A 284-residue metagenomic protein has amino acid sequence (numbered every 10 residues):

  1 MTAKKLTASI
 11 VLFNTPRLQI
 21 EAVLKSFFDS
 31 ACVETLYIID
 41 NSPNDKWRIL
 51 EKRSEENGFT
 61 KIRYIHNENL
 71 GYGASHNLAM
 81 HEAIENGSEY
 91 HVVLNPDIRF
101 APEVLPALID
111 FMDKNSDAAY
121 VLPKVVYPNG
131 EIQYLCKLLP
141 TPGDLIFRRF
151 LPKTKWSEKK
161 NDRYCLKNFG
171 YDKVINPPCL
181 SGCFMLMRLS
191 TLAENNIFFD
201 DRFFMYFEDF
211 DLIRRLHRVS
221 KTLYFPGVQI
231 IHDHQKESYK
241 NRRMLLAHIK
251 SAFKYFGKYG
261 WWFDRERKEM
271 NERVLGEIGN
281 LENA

Functional and structural regions predicted by a protein language model:
T15-D29: Short, well-formed alpha-helical segments that are part of the catalytic scaffolds of diverse glycosyltransferases
I39-L50: A conserved acidic beta->alpha catalytic loop
N67-N86: Glycine-rich, basic loop-to-helix element that forms the pyrophosphate-binding segment of sugar-nucleotide handling
S88-R99: Short beta-strand-to-loop acidic/aromatic patch adjacent to the donor-nucleotide binding site
R99-L135: Conserved donor NDP-sugar-binding/catalytic core segment of glycosyltransferases
P140-P177: Short, flexible, basic/aromatic active-site loop/helix in glycosyltransferases
F169-D172, N176-Q229: A short, conserved alpha-helix in the catalytic core of glycosyltransferases
F210-R214, R218-A284: Active-site-adjacent helix/loop segment of glycosyltransferases that harbors family-specific signature motifs
